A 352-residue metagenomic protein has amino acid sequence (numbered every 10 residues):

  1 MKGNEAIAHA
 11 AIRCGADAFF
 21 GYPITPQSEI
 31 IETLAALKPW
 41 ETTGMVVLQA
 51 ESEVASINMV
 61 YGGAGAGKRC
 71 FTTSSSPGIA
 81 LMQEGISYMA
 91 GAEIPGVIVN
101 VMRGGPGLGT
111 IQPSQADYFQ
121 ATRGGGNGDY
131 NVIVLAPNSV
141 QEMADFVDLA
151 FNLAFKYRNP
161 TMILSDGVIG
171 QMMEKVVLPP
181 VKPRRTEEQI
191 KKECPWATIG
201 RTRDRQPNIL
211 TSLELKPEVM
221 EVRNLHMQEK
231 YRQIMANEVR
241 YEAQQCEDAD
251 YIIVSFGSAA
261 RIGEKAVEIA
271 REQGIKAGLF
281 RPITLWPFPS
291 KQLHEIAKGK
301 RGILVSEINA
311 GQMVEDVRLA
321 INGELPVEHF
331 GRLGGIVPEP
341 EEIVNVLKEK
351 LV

Functional and structural regions predicted by a protein language model:
M1-A36: N-terminal glycine-rich anion-binding loops that anchor highly charged ligand groups
K2-A6, Q228-Y251, E264: Glycine-/acidic-rich phosphate or pyrophosphate-binding loops and their flanking alpha/beta elements
E29-R123, I133-F155: Thiamine diphosphate
V132-E187, G302, E342-V352: Structural signature of the thiamine diphosphate
R158-A243: Conformationally flexible catalytic loops at phosphate/diphosphate-handling active centers
G263-I296: Generic long, charged, amphipathic alpha-helical segments
E307-V352: Peripheral docking tails and interdomain loops at the edges of cofactor- or intermediate-handling domains
